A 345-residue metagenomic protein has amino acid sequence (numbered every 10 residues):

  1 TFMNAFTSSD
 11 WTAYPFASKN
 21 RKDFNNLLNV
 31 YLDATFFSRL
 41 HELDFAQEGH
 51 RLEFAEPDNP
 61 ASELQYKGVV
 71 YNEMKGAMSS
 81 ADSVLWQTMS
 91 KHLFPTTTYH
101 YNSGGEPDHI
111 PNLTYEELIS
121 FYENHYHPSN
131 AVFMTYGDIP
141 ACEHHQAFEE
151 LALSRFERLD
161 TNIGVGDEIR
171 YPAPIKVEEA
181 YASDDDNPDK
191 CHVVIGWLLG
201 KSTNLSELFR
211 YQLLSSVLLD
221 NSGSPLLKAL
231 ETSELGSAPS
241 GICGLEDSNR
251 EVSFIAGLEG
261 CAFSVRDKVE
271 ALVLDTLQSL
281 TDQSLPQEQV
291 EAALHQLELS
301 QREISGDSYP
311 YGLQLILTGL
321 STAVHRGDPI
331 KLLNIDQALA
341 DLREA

Functional and structural regions predicted by a protein language model:
T1-P174, D186-V194, L199-N204, R210 (+1 more regions): Charge-rich, well-structured scaffold segments of protease-associated domains
E178-E179: Membrane-proximal cytosolic interface modules of multi-pass membrane proteins
